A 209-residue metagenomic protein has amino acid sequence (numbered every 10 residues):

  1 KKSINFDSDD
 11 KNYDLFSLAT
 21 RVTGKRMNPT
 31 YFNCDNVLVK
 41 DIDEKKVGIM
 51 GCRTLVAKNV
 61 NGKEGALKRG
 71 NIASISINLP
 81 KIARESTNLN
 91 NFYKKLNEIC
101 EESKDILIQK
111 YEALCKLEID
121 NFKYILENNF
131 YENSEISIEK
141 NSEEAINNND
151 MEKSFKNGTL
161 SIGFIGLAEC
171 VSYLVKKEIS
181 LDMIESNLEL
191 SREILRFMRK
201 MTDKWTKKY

Functional and structural regions predicted by a protein language model:
K1-K156, K177, I184-Y209: Conserved catalytic cores of very large enzyme subunits
L160-Y173, R196: Contiguous, well-ordered alpha-helical segments that form the cores/surfaces of helical PPI scaffolds
